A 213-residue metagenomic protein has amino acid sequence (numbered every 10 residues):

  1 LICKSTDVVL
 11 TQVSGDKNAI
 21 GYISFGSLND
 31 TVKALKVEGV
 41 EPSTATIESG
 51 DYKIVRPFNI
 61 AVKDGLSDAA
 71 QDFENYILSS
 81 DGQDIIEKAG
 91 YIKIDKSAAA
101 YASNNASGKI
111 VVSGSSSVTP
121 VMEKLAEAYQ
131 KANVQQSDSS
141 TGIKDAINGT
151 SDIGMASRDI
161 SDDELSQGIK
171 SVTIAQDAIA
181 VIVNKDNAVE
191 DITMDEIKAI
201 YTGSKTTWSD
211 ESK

Functional and structural regions predicted by a protein language model:
L1-K213: Exported/periplasmic ABC-transporter solute-binding proteins
